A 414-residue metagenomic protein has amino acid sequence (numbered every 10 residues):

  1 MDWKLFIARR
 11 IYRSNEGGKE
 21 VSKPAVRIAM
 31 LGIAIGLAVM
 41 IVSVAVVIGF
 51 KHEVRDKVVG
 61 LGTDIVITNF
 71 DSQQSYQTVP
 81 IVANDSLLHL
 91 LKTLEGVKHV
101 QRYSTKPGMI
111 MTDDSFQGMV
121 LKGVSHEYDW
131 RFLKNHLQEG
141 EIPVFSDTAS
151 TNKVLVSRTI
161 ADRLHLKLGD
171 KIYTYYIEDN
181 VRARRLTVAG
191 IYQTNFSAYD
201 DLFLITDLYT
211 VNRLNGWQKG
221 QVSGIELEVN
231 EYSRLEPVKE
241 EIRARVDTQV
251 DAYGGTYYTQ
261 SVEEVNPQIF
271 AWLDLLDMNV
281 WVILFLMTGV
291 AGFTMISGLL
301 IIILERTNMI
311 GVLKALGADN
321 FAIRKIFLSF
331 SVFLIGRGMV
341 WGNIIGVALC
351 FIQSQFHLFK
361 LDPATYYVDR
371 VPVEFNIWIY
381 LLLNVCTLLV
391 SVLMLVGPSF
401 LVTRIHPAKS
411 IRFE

Functional and structural regions predicted by a protein language model:
D2-R10, W130-R131, Q260-V262, I352-Y366: Peri-membrane helix termini and adjoining interfacial loops of integral membrane proteins
V21-I48, D274-M309, V332-W341, L389-L393: Hydrophobic alpha-helical transmembrane segments of multi-pass inner-membrane transport and secretion
K51-N84: Membrane-interface junction motifs in transport/secretion proteins
P80-I81, D85-G220: A structural signal for hydrophobic secondary-structure junctions, strongest on transmembrane helix-loop-helix units
I177-T187, I191-V280: Mechanotransmission and gating elements of multispan inner-membrane complexes involved in transport and envelope
L300-I302, M309-S354: Transmembrane alpha-helical interface segments in multi-pass membrane proteins
K325, R337-L383, V396-F400, R404: Short helix-loop junctions at transmembrane helix boundaries
L401-E414: Short cytosolic juxtamembrane segments of multi-pass membrane proteins
